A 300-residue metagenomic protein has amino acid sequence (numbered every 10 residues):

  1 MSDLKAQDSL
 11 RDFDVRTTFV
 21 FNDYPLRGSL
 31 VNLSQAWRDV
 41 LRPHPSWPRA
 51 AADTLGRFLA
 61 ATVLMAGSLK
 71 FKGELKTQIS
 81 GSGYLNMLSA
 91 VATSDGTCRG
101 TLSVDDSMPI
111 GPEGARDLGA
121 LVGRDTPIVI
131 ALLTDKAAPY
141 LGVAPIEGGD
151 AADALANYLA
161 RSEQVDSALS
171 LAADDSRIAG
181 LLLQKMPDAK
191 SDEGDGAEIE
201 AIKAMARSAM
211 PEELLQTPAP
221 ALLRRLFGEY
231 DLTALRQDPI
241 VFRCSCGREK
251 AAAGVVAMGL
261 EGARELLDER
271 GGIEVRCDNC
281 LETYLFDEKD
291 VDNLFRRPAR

Functional and structural regions predicted by a protein language model:
S2-R236: Interaction interfaces in information-processing and related assembly proteins
A206-R300: Cys/His-clustered metal-coordination modules, chiefly Zn-binding fingers
